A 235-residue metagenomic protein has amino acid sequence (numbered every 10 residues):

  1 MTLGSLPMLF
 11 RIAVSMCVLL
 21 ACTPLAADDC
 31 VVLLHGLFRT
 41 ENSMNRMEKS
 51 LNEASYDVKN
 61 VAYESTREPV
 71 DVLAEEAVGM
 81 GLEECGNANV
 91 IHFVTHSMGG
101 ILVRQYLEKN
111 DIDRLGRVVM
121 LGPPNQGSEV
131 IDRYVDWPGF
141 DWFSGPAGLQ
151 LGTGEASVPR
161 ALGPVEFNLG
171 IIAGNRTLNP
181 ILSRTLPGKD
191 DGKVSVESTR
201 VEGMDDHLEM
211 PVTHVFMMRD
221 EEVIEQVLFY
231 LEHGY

Functional and structural regions predicted by a protein language model:
T2-L3: Extreme N-terminal basic, low-complexity initiation segments that serve as generic localization/processing leaders
P7-S15: Sec-dependent signal peptide recognition, specifically the positively charged N-region followed immediately by
C17-L19: Hydrophobic alpha-helical segments of integral membrane proteins
A21-T23: N-terminal signal peptide c-region/cleavage motif recognized by signal peptidases
L25-A27: Boundary at the C-terminal end of the N-terminal hydrophobic targeting segment
D29-L37, E41-N42, R46, N52-E64 (+1 more regions): Serine-dependent carboxylesterase/thioesterase catalytic core of lipase-like alpha/beta-hydrolase/SGNH enzymes
E108-Y235: Helical cap/lid subdomain of alpha/beta-hydrolase-fold lipid enzymes that gates access to the catalytic pocket
